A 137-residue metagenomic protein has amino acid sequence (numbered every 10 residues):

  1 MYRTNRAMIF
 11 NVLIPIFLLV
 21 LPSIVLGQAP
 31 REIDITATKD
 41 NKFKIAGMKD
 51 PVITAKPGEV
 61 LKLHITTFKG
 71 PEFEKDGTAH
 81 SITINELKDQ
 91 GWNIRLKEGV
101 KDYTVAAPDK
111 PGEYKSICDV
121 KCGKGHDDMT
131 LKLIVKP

Functional and structural regions predicted by a protein language model:
Y2, V25-P137: Extracytoplasmic copper-binding redox domains, predominantly the cupredoxin/blue-copper superfamily
Y2-L13: Bacterial N-terminal signal peptides that target proteins for export
N11-P22: Bacterial N-terminal signal peptides
